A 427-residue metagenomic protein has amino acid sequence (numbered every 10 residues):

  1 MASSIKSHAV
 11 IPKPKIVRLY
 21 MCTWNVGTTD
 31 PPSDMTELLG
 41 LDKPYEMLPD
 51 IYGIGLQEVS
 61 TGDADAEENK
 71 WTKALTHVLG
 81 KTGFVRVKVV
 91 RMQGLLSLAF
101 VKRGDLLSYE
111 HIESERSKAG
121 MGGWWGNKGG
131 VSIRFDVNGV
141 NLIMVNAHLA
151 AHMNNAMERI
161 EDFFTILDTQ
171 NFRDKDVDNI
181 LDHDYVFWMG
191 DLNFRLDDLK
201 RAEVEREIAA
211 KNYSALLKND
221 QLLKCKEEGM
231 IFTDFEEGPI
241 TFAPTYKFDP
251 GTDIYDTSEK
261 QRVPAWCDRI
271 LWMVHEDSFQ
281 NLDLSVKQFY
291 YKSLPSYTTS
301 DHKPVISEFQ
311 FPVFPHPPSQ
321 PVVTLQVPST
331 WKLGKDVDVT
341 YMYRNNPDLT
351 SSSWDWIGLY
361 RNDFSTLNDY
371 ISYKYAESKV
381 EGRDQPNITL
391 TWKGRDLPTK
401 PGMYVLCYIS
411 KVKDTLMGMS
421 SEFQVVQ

Functional and structural regions predicted by a protein language model:
M1-L98, N155, F163-L167, E227 (+2 more regions): N-terminal, active-site-proximal structural segment of metallo-dependent hydrolase catalytic domains
P14, K43-Y45, G122, G129 (+4 more regions): The feature represents the membrane-entry module of six-transmembrane cation channels
V17, D50, G94-L96, N127-V131 (+5 more regions): Residues that flank catalytic or metal-binding motifs in active/ligand-binding sites
N25, V101, T324-P328: Non-catalytic, glycine-rich low-complexity segments
V26, Q57-V59, A147-L149, D191-L192: Active-site metal-binding loops of divalent metal-dependent hydrolases
D30-D42, G120-F135, F164-D178, M189: A Trp-anchored, charged/polar loop motif used as the substrate-binding/catalytic surface of acyl/ester-handling
V59-A150: Structured beta-strand-rich core segments of catalytic domains in phosphoester-bond hydrolases
T82, V145, N154-Q424: Catalytic lobes of large eukaryotic enzymes
